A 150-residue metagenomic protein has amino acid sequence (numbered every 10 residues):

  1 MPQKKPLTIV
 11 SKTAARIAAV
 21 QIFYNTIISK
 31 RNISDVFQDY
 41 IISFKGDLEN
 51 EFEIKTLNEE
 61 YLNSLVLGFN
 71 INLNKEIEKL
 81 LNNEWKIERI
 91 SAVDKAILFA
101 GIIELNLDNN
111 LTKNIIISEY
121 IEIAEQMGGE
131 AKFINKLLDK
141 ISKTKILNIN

Functional and structural regions predicted by a protein language model:
M1-N150: N-terminal interaction/assembly modules
